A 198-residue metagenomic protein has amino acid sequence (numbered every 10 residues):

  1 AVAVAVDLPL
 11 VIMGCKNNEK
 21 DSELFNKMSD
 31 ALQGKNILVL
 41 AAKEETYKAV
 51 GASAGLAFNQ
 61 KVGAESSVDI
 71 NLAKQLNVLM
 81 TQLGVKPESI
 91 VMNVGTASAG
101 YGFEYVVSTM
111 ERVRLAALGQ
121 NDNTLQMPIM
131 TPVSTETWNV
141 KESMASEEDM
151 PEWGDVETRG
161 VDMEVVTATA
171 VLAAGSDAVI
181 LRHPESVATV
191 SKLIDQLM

Functional and structural regions predicted by a protein language model:
A1-L10, S29-N36, E111-T131, W138 (+2 more regions): Alpha-helix-loop-beta-strand connector modules within alpha/beta enzyme cores
A1-N71: Active-site beta->alpha loop and helix N-cap motifs at the rims of alpha/beta catalytic domains
S22, K74, V190-S191: Short Asp/Glu-rich motifs
E45-S186: Catalytic alpha/beta core domains of metabolic enzymes, predominantly
